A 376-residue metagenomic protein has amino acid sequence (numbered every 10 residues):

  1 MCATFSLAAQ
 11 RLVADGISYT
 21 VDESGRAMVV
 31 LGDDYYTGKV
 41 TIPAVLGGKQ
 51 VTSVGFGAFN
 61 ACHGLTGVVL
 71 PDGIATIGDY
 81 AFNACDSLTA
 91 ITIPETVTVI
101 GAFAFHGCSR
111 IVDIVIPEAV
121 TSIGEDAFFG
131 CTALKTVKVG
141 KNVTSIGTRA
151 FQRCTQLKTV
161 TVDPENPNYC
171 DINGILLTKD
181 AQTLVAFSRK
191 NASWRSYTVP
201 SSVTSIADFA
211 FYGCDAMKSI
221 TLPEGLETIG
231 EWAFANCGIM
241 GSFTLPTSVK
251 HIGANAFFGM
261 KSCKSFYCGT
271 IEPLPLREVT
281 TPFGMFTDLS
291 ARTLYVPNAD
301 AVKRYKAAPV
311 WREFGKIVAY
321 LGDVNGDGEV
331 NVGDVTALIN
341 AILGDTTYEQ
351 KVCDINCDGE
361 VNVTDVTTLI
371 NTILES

Functional and structural regions predicted by a protein language model:
M1-A8: C-terminal segment of classical bacterial N-terminal signal peptides
A8-A14: Boundary at the C-terminal end of the N-terminal hydrophobic targeting segment
A14-R26, Y35-T52, H63-T76, D86-V99 (+9 more regions): Structural signature of tandem-repeat unit edges
L31-D34, V45, A58-F59, A341: Acidic, Ser/Thr
F56-A58, G78-N83, G101-H106, G124-F129 (+8 more regions): Consensus positions within tandem repeat domains that build extended binding/scaffold surfaces
Y305-L321: A recurrent domain-boundary module in secreted/ectodomain proteins
V318-S376: Cellulosome-associated attachment modules in secreted, modular CAZymes
